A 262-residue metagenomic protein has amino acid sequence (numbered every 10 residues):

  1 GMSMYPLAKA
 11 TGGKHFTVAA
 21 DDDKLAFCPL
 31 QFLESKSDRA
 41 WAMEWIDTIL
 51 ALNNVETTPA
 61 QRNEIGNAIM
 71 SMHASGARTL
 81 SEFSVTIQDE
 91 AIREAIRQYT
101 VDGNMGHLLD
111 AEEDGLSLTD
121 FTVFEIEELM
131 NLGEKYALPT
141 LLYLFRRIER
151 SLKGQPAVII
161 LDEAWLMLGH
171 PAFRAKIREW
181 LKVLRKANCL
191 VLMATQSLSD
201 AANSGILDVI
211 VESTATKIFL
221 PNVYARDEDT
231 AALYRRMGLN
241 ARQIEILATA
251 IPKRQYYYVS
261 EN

Functional and structural regions predicted by a protein language model:
G1: Glycine-rich phosphate-binding P-loop
M4-G13, V18-C189, M193, A202-G205 (+3 more regions): P-loop NTPase motor domains
K14-F16, G205-L220: A short helix-turn-beta junction within AAA+ P-loop NTPase domains corresponding to the substrate/partner-engaging
M193-L198, P221-Y224: A short beta-strand-to-loop transition that corresponds to the Sensor-1 phosphate-sensing loop of AAA+ P-loop ATPases
T214, Y234-G238, E245-I246: A structural motif corresponding to the C-terminal lobe/cap of the Radical SAM core domain
V223-R236: Conserved beta-strand-loop-alpha-helix hinge in the C-terminal portion of ABC ATPase nucleotide-binding domains
